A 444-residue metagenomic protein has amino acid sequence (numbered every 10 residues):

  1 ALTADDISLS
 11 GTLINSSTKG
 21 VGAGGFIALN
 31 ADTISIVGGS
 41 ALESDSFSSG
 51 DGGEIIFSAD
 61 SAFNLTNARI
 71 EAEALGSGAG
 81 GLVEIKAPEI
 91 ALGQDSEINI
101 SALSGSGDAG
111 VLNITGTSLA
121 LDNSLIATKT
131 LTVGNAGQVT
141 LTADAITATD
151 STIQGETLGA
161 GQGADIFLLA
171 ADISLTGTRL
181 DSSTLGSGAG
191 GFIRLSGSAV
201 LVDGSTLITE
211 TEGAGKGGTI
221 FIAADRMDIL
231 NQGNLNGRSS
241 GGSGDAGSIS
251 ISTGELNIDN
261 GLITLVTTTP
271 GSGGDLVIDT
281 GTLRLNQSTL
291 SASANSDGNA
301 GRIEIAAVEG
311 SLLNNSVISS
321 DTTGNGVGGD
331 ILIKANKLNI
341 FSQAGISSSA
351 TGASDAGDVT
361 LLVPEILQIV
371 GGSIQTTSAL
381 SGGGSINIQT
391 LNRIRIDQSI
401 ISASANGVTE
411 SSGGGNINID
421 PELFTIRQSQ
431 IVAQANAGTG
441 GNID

Functional and structural regions predicted by a protein language model:
A1-D444: Extracellular and secretory-pathway beta-repeat/beta-biased strand scaffolds
